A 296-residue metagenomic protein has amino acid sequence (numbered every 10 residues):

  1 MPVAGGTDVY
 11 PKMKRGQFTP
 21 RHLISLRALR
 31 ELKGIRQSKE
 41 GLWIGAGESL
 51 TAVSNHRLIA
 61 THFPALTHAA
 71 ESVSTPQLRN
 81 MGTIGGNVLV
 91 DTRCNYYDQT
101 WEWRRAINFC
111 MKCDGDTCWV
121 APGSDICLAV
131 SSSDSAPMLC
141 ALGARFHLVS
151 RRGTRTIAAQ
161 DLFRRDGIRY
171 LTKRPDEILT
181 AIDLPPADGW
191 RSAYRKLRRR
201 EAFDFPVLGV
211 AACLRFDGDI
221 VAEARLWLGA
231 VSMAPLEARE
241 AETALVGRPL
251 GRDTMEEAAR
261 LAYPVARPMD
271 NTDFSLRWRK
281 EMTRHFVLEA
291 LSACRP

Functional and structural regions predicted by a protein language model:
M1-P296: C-terminal structural segment of proteins
